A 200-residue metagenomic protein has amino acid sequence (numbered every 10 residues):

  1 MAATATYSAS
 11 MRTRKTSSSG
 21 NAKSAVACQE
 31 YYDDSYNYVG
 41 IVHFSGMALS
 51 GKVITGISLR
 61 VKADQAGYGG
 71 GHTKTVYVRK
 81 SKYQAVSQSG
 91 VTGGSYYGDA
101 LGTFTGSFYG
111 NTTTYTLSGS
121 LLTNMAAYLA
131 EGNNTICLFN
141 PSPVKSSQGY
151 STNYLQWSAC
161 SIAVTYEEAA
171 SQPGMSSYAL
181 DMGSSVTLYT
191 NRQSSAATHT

Functional and structural regions predicted by a protein language model:
M1-M47, Q84, P143, Y154-A159 (+1 more regions): Flexible, small-residue-rich N-terminal segments that precede or flank a structured functional core
V39-I41, I54-G56, G71-T75, T112 (+2 more regions): Extracellular structured ligand-interaction cores
F44, V53-A66, I162: A short beta-strand element within beta-rich, extracytoplasmic domains of secreted/secretory-pathway proteins
M47-T55, A127-Y128: Extracellular/lumenal carbohydrate-interaction signature centered on repeated Trp-anchored short motifs
S58, S118-L122, E131, V144-K145 (+1 more regions): Secreted glycan hydrolases and related glycan-binding modules that recognize and/or cleave
V61-A63, N140, Y166: Short beta-strand segments enriched in hydrophobic/aromatic residues within well-folded beta-rich domains
Q65-N133: Beta-strand-rich interaction/scaffold domains
L138-N153: Short beta-strand-plus-loop segments that form exposed binding edges in beta-rich domains
